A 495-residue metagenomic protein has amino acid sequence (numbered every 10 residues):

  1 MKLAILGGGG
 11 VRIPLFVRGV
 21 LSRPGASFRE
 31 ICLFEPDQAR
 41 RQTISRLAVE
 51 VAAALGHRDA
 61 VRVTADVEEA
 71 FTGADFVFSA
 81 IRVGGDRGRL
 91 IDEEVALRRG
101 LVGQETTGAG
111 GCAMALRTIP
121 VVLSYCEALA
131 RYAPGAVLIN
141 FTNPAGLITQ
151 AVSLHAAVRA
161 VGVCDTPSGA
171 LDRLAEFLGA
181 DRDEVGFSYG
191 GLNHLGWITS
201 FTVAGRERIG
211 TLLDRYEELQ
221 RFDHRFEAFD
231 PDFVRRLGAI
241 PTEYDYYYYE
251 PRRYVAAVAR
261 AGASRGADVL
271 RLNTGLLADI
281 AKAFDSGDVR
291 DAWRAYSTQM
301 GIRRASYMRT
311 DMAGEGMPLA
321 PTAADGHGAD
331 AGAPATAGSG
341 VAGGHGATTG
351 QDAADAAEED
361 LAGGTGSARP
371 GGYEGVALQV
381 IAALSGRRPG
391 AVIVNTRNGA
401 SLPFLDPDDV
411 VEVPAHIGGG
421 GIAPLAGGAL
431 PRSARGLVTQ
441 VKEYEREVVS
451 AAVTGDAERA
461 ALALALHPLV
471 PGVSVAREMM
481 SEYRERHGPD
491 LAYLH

Functional and structural regions predicted by a protein language model:
L3-I31: N-terminal Rossmann-like dinucleotide-binding module
P24-A26, A52-R58, A156, L178-A180: Short helix-capping segments at alpha-helix termini
S27-L47: NAD(P)-binding Rossmann-fold cofactor-contacting core
A60-G73: Short acidic low-complexity segments
D75, R82, N143: Short glycine-/small-residue-rich Rossmann-like dinucleotide-binding loops
R87, I91-L154: Rossmann-fold NAD(P)-binding glycine/threonine-rich loop
Y125-E207: Internal, well-ordered domain-core segments that constitute the primary functional module of diverse proteins
G179, E184-G332, G346, G350-H495: Long, compositionally biased stretches enriched for glycine and/or charged residues
